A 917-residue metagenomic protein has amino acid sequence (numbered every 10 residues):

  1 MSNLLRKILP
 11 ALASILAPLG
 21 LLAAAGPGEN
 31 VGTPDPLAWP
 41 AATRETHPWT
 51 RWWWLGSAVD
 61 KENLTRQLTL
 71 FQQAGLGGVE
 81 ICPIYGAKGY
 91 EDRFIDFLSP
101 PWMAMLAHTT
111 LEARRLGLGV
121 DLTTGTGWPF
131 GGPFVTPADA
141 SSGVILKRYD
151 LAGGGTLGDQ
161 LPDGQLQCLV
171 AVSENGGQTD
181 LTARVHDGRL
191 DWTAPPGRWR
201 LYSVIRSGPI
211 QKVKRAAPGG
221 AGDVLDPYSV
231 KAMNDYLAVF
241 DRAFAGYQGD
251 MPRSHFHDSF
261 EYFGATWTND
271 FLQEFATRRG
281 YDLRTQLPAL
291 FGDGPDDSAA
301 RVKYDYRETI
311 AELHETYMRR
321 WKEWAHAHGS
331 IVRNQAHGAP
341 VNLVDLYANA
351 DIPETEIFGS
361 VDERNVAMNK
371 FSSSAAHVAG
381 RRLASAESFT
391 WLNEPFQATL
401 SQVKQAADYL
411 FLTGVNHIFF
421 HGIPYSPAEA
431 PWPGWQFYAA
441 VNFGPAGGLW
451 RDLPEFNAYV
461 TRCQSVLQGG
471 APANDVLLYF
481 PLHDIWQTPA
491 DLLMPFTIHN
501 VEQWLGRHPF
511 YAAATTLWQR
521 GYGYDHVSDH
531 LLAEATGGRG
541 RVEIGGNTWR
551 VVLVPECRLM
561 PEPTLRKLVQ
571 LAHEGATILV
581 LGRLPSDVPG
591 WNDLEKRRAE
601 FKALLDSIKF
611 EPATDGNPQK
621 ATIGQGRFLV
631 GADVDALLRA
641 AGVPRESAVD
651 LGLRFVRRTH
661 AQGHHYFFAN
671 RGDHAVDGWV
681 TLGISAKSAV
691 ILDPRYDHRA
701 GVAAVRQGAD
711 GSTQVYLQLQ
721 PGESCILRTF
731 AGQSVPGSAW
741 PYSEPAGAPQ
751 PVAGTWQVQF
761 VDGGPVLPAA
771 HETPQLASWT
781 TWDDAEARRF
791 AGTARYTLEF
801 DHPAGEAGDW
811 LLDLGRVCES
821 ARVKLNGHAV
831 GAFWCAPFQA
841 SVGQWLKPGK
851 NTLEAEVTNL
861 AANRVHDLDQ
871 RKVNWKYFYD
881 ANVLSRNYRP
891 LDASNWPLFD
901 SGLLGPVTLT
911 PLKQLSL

Functional and structural regions predicted by a protein language model:
P10-G20: Bacterial N-terminal signal peptides
G20-T33: Bacterial Sec-dependent signal peptides at the C-terminal "C-region" and cleavage site
G32-G78: Mature N-terminal segment immediately following signal peptide/propeptide cleavage in secreted/periplasmic
W49, L64-T65, G78, F97-F130 (+9 more regions): Carbohydrate-binding surfaces of carbohydrate-active enzymes
I84-D187, W192, L201-S207, K212-K214 (+1 more regions): Acidic/aromatic-lined carbohydrate-recognition and catalytic surfaces of CAZymes acting on diverse glycans
G125-P137, Q733-G754, V758, T858-P906: Glycine/proline-rich low-complexity spacer/linker segments in large multi-domain proteins
D163-F244, Q707-P749, P848-K850: Extended acidic/polar, glycine-enriched regions that form or flank non-catalytic beta-rich accessory modules
T681, F800-N826, F833-W834, L853-V857: Aromatic-lined ligand-binding clefts that engage carbohydrates, nucleic acids, or primary amines
